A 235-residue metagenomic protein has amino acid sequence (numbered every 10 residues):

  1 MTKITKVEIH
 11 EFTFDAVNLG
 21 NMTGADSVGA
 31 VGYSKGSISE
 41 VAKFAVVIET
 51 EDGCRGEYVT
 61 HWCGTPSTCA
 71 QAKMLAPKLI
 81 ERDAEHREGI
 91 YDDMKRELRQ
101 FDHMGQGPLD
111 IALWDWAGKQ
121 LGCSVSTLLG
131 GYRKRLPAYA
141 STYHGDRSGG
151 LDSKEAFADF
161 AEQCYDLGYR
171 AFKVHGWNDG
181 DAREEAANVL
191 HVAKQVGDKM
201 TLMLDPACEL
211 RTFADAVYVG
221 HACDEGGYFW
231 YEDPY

Functional and structural regions predicted by a protein language model:
M1-D52, E57, H61, M74: Structured beta-strand/loop patches that form or line metal/cofactor-binding pockets in enzymes
K6, E49-L121: Metal- or metallocofactor-binding catalytic centers and their adjacent structured scaffolds across diverse enzyme
A25-S27, P77, H221, G227: Shared catalytic-loop signature of beta/alpha-barrel
I38-E40, L129-Y132, Q195: Solvent-exposed alpha-helices and their adjacent loops that cap or buttress functional pockets in soluble metabolic
A42, E51, Q120-C123, L128 (+1 more regions): Ligand-binding pocket scaffold of soluble enzyme catalytic domains
M104, D110-G150: Glycine-rich, aromatic-flanked loop segments that form ligand/cofactor-binding clefts across common enzyme folds
R135-Y235: Metal-dependent enolase-superfamily TIM-barrel catalytic cores that perform enediolate-based chemistry
